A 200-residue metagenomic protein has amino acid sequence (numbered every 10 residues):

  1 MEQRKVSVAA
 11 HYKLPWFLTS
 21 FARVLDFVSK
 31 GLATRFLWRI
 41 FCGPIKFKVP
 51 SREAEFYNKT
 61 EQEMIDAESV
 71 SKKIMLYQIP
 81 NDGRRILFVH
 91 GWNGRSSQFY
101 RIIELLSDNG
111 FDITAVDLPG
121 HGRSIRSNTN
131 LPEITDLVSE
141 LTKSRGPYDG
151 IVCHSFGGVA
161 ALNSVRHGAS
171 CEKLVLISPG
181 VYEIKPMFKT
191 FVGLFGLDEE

Functional and structural regions predicted by a protein language model:
A10-D66: An N-terminal hydrophobic leader/cap segment in hydrolases
I74-R84: Short beta-strand-to-loop junctions in surface cap/lid or active-site-entrance loops
G83, G91-G94: Active-site glycine-rich loops that stabilize anionic/oxyanionic intermediates across multiple enzyme folds
S96, I103-I125: Conserved alpha/beta-hydrolase
S127-G150: Alpha/beta-hydrolase active-site loop
G150-V152, L174: Conserved alpha/beta-hydrolase fold motif
V152-A161: Gly/Ala-rich beta-loop-alpha elbow adjacent to hydrolase catalytic centers
A169-E200: Hydrolase active-site cap/lid region
